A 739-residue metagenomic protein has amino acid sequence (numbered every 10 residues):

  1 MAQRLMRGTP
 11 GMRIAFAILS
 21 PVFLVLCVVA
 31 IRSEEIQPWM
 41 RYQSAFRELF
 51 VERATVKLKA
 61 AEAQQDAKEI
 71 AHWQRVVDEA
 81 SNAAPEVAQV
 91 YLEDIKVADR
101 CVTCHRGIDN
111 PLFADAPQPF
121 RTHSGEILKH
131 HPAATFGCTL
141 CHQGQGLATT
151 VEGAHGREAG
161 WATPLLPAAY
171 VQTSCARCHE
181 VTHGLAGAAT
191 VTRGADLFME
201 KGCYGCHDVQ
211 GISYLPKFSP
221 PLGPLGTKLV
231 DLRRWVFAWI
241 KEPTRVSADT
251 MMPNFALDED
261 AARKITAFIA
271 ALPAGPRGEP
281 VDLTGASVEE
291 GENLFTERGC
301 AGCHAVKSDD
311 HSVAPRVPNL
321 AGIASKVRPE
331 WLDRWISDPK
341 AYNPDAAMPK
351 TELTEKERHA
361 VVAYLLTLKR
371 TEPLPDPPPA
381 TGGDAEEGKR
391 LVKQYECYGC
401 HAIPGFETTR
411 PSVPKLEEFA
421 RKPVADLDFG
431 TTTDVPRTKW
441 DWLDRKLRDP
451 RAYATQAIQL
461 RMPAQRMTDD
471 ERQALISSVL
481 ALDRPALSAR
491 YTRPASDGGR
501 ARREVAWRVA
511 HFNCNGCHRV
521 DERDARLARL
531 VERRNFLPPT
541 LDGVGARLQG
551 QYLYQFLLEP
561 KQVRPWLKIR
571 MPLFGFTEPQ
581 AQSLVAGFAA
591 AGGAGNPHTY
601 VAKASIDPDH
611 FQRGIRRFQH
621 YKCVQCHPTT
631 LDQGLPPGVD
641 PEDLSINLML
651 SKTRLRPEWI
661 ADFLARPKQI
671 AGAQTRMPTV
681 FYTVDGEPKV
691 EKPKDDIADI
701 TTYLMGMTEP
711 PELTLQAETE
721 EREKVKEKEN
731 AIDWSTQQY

Functional and structural regions predicted by a protein language model:
A2-M12: Short, Lys/Arg-rich N-terminal segment immediately upstream of the first membrane anchor
A15-A30: Hydrophobic membrane-insertion alpha-helices, especially the h-region of bacterial N-terminal signal peptides
E34-E52: Alpha-helical transmembrane signal-anchor/signal-peptide segments
K57-V97, F113, P119-H131, G160-P167 (+6 more regions): Electrostatic cytochrome c docking/interface patches
K96-A98, H123-R177, T182-A189, D196-A274 (+4 more regions): Extracytoplasmic electron-transfer domains, predominantly the class I c-type cytochrome c fold
C101, C138-C141, C175, C203 (+4 more regions): Short cysteine-rich clusters marking metal-coordination/redox-active sites
H105, H142-Q145, H179-H183, K393 (+7 more regions): C-terminal substrate/ligand-recognition segments
G107, G144, V181-T182, V209-Q210 (+4 more regions): Cys/His-rich metal-chelating microdomains
